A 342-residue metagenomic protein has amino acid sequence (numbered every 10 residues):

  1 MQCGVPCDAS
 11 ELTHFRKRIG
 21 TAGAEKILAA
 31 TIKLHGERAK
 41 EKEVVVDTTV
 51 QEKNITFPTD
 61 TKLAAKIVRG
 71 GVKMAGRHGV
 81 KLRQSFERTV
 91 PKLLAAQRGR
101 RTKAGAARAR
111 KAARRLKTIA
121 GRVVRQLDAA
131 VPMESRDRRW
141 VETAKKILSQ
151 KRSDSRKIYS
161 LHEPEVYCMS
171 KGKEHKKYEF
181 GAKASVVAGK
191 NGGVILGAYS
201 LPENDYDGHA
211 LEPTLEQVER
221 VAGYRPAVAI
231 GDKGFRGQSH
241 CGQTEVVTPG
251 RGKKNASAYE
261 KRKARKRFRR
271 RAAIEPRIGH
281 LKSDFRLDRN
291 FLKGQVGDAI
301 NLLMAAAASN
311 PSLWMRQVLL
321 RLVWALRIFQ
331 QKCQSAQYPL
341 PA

Functional and structural regions predicted by a protein language model:
M1-E165: Active-site- or DNA-interface-adjacent structural scaffold in DNA-acting proteins
P6-L12, K42-E52, V186, G193 (+5 more regions): Short, conserved catalytic/metal-binding motifs centered on acidic residues
L161-K177: Flexible, glycine/threonine-enriched loop-and-boundary segments that flank and lead into catalytic domains of large
Y167-S170, V194-L196, N204-Y206, F235-S239 (+2 more regions): Flexible loop/turn segments at secondary-structure boundaries
E174-V221: Electropositive, glycine- and tryptophan-enriched low-complexity nucleic-acid-binding patches
I195-A198, D207-A210, R220-V228, S239-C241 (+2 more regions): Extended hydrophobic-aromatic, low-complexity segments
Y224-V296, I300, L322: Helix-centered, glycine/charged polyanion-binding patches within enzymatic domains that contact phosphate-containing
D288, S312-A342: A short, flexible helix-boundary coil/loop motif
